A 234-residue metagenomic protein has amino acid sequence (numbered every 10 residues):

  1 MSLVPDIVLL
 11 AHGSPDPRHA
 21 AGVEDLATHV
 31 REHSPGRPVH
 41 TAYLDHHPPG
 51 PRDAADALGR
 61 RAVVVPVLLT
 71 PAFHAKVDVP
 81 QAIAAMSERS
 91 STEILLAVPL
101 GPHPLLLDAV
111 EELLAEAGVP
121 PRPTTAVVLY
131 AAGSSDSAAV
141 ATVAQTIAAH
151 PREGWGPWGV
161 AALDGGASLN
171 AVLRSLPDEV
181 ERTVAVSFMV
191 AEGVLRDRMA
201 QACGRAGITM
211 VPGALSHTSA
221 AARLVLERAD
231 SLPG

Functional and structural regions predicted by a protein language model:
M1-G234: Active-site-proximal alpha-helix that buttresses catalytic centers in soluble enzyme cores
